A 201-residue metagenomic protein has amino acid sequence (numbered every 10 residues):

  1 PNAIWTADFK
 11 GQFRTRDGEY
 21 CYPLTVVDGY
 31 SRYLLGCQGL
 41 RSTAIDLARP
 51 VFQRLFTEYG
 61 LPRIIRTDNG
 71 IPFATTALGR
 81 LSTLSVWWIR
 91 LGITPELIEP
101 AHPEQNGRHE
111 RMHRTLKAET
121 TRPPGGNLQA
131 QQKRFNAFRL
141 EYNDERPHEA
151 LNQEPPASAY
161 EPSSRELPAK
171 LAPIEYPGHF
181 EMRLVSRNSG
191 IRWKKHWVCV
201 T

Functional and structural regions predicted by a protein language model:
P1-T6, Q12, I71, S82 (+1 more regions): Basic, flexible linker segments flanking DNA-binding modules in nucleic acid-interacting mobile-element proteins
P1-V27, Y33, I45-P62, I89-R90 (+3 more regions): Mobile-element integrase/transposase regions, centering on the N-terminal DNA-binding/Zn-coordinating module
D8, V26, R32, F52 (+7 more regions): Mobile genetic element proteins and their domesticated derivatives, centered on retroelements and DNA transposons
R63-T67, E96-E99, G125-L128, P147-Q153: Acidic/polar loop patches that form or flank catalytic/metal-binding clefts of enzymes that bind anionic ligands
T67-N69, F73-I89, P95-K117, Q131 (+2 more regions): RNase H-like two-metal-ion nuclease catalytic core shared by retroviral integrases and related mobile-element nucleases
L97-P100, A118-K133, K195-T201: Short, solvent-exposed helix-loop connector elements
N143-T201: C-terminal, beta-rich DNA-binding module of retroviral/retroelements integrases
